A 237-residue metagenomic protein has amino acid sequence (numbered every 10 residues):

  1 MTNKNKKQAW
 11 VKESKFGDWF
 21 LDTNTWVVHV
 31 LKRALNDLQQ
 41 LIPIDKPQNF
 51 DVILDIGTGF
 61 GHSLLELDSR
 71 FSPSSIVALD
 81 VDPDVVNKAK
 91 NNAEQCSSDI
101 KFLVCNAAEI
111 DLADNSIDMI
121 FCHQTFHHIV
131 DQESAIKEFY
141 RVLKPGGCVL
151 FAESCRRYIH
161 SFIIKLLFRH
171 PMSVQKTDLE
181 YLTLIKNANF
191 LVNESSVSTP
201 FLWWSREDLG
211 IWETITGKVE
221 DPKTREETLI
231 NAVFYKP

Functional and structural regions predicted by a protein language model:
M1-P47, E66: Conserved class I S-adenosyl-L-methionine
D18-D22, N193-P237: A C-terminal cap/extension of S-adenosyl-L-methionine-dependent methyltransferases that defines the acceptor-substrate
G61-E109: Class I SAM-dependent methyltransferase SAM/SAH-binding core
F121: A conserved beta-strand element that flanks and buttresses the S-adenosyl-L-methionine
E133-P145: A short glycine-rich, Lys/Arg-flanked "PGG" loop and its adjoining helix->strand segment in the class I
G146-E153: Conserved beta-strand signature within the Rossmann-like core of class I S-adenosyl-L-methionine
C155-P171: Short, glycine-/aromatic-enriched active-site segment of Class I SAM-dependent methyltransferases
V174-N189: Short alpha-helix
